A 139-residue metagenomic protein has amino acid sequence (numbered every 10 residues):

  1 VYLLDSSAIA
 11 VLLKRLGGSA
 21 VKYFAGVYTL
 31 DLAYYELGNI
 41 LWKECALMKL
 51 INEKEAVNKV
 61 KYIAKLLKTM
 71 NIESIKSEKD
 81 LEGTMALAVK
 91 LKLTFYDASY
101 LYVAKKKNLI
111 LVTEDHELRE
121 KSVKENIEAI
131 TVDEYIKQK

Functional and structural regions predicted by a protein language model:
V1-E36, K49-V57: Short, well-structured N-terminal submotif of metal-dependent ribonuclease cores
V1-L12, K65-I72, E134: An acidic intrinsically disordered interaction segment
V11, N39, R119-E120: Alpha-helical elements of the RecA-like P-loop NTPase motor core of helicases
T29-L30, Y34, V103-K106, I110-K139: Acidic, PIN/NYN-like endoribonuclease modules and their adjacent C-terminal/linker elements
Y34, G38, V60, L81-T84: A general structural signal for well-ordered alpha-helical segments in protein cores
N39-A46, K105-K106: Short glycine/serine- and small hydrophobic-enriched flexible loop segments
A56-A64: Short, well-structured alpha-helical segments that form the helix of a local strand-helix-strand
N71-I110, E114-E117: Active-site neighborhoods of divalent-metal-dependent phosphate/nucleic-acid chemistry enzymes
